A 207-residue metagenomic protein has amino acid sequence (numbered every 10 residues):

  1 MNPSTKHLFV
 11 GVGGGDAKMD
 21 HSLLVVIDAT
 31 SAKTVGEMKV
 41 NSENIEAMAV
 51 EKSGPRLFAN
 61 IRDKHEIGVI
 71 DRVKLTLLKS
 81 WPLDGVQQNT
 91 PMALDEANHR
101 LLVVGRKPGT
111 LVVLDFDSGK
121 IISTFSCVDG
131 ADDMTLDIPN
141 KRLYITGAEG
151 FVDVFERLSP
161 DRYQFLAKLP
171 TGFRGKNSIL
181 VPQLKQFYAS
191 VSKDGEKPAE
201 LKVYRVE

Functional and structural regions predicted by a protein language model:
M1-H7, G11-D16, K39-R56, D84-R100 (+3 more regions): Beta-rich, blade/repeat-based domains predominating in secreted/periplasmic proteins but also intracellular
V10-G11, A59, V103, I145 (+1 more regions): Residue position within the beta-strands of beta-propeller blades
G15-S22, N60-K64, R106-K107, A148 (+1 more regions): Short, solvent-exposed loop/turn segments at conserved positions within beta-propeller repeat blades
S22-V25, E66-G68, T110-V112, F151-D153 (+1 more regions): A short loop-to-beta-strand structural motif that recurs across blades of beta-propeller domains
D28-A32, D71-L75, D115-G119, R157-D161 (+1 more regions): Short loop/turn segments that connect beta-strands within beta-propeller blades
K33-K39, T76-P82, K120-F125, Q164-L169: A short beta-strand motif characteristic of beta-propeller blades
V103-T110, F116, T124-D161: Loop/turn-rich, solvent-exposed surfaces of beta-rich toroidal or solenoidal domains
G175-E207: Blade-level signature of beta-propeller repeat domains, shared across WD40, Kelch, NHL, RCC1 and BNR/Asp-box propellers
